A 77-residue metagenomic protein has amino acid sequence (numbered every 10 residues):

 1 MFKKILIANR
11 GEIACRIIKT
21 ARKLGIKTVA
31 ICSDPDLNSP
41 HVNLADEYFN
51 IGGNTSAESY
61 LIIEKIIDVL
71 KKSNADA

Functional and structural regions predicted by a protein language model:
M1-A77: ATP-binding N-terminal substructure of ATP-dependent carboxylate-amine bond-forming enzymes
